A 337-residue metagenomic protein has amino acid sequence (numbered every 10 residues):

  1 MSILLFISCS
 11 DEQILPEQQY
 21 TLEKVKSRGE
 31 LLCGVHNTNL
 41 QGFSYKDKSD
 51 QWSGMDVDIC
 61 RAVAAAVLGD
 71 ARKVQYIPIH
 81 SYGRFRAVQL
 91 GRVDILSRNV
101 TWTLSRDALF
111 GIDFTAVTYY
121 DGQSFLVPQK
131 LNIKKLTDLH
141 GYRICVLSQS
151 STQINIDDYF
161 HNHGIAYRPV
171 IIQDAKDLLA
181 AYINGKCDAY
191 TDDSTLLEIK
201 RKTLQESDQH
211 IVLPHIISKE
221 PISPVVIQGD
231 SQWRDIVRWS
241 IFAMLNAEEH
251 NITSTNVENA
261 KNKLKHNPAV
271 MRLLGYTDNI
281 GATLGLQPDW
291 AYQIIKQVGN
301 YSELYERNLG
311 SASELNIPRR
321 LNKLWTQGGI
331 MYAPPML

Functional and structural regions predicted by a protein language model:
L5-S8: C-terminal motif of bacterial Sec signal peptides marking the signal peptidase cleavage site
S10, I14-P16, D58-R61, A65-V67 (+7 more regions): Extended ligand-binding regions for polar small-molecule ligands
I14-R98, I280, L286, Q297 (+3 more regions): Extracytoplasmic small-molecule ligand-binding "clamshell" domains of the periplasmic binding protein/Venus flytrap
Q18-L22, D56-A64, Y82-F85, Q89 (+12 more regions): Extracytoplasmic/secreted envelope proteins and their assembly/folding machinery, especially bacterial periplasmic
K26, A64-G69, Q89-V93, K130 (+6 more regions): Sec-exported extracytoplasmic/periplasmic mature domains
E30-Q41, S49-V67, T101, D121-Q173 (+1 more regions): Bilobed "Venus flytrap"/periplasmic-binding protein-like clamshell domains and structurally analogous long
R61, A65, G69, K73-D138 (+3 more regions): Acidic, polar ligand-binding/catalytic clefts
R307-L337: Conserved C-terminal helix/tail region of periplasmic/extracytoplasmic solute-binding proteins
